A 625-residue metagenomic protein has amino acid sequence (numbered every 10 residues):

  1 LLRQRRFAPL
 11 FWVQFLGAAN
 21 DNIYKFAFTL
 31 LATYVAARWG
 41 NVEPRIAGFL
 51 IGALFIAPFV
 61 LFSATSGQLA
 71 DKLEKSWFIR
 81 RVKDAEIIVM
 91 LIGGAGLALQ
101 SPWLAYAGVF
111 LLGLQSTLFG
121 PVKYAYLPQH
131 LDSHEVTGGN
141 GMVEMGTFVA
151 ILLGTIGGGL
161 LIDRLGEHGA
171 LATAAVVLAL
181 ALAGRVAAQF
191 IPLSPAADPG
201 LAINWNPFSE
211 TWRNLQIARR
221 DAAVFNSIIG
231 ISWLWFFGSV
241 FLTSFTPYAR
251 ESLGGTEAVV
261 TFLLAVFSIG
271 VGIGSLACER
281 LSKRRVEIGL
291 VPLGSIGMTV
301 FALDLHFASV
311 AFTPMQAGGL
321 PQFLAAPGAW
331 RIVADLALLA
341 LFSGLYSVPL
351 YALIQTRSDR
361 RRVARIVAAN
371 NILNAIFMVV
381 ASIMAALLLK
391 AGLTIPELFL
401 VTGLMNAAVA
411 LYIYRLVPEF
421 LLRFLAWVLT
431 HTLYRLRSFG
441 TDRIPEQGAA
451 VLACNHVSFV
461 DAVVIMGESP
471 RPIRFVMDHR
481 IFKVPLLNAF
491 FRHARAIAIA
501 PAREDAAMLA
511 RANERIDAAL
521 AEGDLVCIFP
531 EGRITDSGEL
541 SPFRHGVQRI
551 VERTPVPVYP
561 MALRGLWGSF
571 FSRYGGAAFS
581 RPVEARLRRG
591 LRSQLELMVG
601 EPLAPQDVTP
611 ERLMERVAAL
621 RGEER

Functional and structural regions predicted by a protein language model:
L1-V409: Alpha-helical transmembrane-bundle signature of multi-pass membrane transport and export proteins
N204-P207, T211-A218, L421, L425 (+2 more regions): Hydrophobic alpha-helical segments of integral membrane proteins, encompassing both true transmembrane helices
V417-G448: N-terminal signal-anchor transmembrane helix
H431-F439, A507-A510, A578-P582: Short gly/ser/thr-rich secondary-structure transition/capping motifs
E446-A506: Catalytic core of membrane glycerolipid acyltransferases/transacylases, capturing the structured, soluble-facing
A449-V451, G523-F529: Residue-level preference for the first positions of well-ordered beta-strands
I465, F490, A518, R549-R553: Hydrophobic/aromatic ligand-binding patch that stacks against planar heteroaromatic rings of cofactors or nucleotides
L525, D536-V608: A cross-family acyltransferase "interaction/gating" segment
